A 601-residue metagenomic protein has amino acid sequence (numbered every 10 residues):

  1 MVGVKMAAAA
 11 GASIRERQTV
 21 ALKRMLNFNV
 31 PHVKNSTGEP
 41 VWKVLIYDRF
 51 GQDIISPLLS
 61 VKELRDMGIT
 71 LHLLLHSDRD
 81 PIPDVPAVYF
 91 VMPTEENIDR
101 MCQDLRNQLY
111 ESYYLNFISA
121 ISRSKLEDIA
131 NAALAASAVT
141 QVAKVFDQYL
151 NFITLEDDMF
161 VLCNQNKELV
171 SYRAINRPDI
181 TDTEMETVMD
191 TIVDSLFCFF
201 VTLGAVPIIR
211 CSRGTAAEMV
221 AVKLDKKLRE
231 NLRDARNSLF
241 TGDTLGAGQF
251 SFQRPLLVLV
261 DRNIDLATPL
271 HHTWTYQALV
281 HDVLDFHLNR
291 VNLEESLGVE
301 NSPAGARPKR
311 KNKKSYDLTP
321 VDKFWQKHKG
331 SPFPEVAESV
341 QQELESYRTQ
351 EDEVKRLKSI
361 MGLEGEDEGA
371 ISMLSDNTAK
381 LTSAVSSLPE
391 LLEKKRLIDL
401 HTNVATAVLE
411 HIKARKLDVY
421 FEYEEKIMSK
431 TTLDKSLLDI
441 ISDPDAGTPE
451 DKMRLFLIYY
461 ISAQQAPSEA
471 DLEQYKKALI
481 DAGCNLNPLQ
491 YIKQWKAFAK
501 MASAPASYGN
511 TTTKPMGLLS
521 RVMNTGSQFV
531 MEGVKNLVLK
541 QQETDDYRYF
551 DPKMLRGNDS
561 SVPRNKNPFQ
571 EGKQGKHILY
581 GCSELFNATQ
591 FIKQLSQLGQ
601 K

Functional and structural regions predicted by a protein language model:
V2-K601: Extended, well-folded catalytic/binding cores that form a central cleft or groove in large enzyme and scaffold domains
